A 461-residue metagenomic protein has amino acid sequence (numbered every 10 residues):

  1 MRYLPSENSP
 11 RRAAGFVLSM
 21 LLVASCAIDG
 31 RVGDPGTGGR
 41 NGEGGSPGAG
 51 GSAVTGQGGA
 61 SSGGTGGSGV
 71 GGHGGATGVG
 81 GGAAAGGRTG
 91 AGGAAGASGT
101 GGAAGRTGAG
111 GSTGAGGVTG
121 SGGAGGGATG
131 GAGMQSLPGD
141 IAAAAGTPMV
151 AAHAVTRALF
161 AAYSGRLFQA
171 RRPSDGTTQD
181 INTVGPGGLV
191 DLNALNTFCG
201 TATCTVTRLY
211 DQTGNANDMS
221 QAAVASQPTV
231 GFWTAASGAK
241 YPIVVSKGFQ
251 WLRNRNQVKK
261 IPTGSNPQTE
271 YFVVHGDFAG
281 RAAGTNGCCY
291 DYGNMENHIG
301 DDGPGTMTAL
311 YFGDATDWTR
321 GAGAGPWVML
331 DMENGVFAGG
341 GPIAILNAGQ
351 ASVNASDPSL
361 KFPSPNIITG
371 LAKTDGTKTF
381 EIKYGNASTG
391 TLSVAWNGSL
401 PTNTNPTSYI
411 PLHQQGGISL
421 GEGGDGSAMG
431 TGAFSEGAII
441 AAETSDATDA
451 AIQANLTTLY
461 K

Functional and structural regions predicted by a protein language model:
R2-V17: Bacterial N-terminal signal peptides that target proteins for export
Y3, L21-M134: Ser/Thr-rich, Pro/Gly/Ala-heavy low-complexity intrinsically disordered linkers and tails of secreted extracellular
G133-A225, Y271, Q453, T457-K461: GGW-centered surface loops in extracellular recognition modules
G146, D211, E270-G276, G370 (+1 more regions): Short hydrophobic/aromatic patches on beta-strands that form ligand-binding or substrate-lining surfaces
A162-G176, P242-V244, F272-V273, V328 (+2 more regions): Short, hydrophobic/proline-enriched secondary-structure or compact coil segments at domain edges
G200, G214-S364, D375-T379, T391-W396 (+1 more regions): Extracellular glycan-recognition modules
G385-Q415: Short, solvent-exposed beta-strand-to-loop segments that form ligand-recognition rims of beta-rich domains
T407-F434, E443: Extracellular glycan-interaction patches encoded by glycine-rich segments
